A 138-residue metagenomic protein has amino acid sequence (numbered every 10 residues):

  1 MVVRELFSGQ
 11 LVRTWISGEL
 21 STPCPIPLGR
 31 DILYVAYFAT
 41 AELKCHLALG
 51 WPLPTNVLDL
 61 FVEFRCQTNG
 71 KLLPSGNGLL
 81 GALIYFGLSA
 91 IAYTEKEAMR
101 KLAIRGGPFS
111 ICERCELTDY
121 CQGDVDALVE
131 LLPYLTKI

Functional and structural regions predicted by a protein language model:
M1-E5: Short beta-strand scaffold segments in enzyme catalytic cores
F7-P23, D31-T136: Active-site-proximal helix-loop-helix substrate-binding element of RNase H-like nuclease domains
